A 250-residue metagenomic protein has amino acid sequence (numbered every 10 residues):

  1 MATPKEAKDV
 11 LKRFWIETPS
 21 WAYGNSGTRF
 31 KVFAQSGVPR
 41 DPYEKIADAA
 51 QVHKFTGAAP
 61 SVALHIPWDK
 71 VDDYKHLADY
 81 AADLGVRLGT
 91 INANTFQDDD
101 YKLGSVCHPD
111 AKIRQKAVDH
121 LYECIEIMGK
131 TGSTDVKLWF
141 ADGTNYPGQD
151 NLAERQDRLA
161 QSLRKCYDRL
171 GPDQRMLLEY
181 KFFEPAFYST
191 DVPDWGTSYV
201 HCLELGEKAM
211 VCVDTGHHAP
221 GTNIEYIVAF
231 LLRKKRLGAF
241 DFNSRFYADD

Functional and structural regions predicted by a protein language model:
M1-G129: N-terminal pre-domain/capping segments
P4-V10, D83, R87-L88, D100-G206 (+1 more regions): Active-site acidic/histidine proton-transfer and metal-coordination neighborhood in alpha/beta enzyme cores
T18-A22, L64-W68, T90-A93, L138-D142 (+3 more regions): A cross-domain feature marking catalytic cores of carbohydrate-active enzymes and several ubiquitous metabolic/repair
R29, F33-R40, Y188-G196, H217-D250: Gly/Pro-rich active-site loop or hairpin
P60, T134, G238: Short acidic/polar active-site loop segments enriched in Thr and Asp
A63-H76, T144-Y146, E184-D191, T215-I224 (+1 more regions): Acidic-and-aromatic substrate-binding clefts and catalytic sites of carbohydrate-active enzymes
L77-G85, L203-L205, V228-K235: Short, surface-exposed basic-aromatic patches at helix termini and helix-loop junctions that form
